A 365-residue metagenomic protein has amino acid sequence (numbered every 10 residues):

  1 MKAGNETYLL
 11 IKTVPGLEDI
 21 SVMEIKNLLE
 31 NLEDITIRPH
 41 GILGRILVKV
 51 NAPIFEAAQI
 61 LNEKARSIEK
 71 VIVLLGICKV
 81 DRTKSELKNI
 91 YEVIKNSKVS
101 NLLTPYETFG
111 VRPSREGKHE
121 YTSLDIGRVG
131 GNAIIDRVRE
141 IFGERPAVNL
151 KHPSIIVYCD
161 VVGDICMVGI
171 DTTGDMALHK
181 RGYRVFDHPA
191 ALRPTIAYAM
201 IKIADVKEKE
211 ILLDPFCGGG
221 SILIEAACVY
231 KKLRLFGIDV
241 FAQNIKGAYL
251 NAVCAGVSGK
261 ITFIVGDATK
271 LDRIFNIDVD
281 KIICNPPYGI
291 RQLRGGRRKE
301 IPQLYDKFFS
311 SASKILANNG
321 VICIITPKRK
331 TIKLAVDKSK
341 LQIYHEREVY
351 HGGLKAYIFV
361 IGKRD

Functional and structural regions predicted by a protein language model:
M1-N31, R38-I46, V50-F55, N96 (+4 more regions): Class I S-adenosyl-L-methionine-dependent methyltransferase catalytic core
I42-L103: Conserved AdoMet
L61-K84, I135-V148, K246-V265, S339: Charged, low-complexity, helix/coiled-coil-prone segments
L87-V93, L102-V148: Long recognition/docking surfaces used for binding and targeting
